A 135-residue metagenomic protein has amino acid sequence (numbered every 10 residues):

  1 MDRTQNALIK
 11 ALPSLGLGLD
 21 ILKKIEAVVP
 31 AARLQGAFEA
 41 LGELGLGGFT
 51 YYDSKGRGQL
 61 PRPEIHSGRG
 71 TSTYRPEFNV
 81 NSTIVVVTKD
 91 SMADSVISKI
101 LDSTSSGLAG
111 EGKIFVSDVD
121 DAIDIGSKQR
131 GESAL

Functional and structural regions predicted by a protein language model:
M1-L135: Positively charged, small/polar-rich N-terminal and surface patches that mediate targeting and assembly and bind
